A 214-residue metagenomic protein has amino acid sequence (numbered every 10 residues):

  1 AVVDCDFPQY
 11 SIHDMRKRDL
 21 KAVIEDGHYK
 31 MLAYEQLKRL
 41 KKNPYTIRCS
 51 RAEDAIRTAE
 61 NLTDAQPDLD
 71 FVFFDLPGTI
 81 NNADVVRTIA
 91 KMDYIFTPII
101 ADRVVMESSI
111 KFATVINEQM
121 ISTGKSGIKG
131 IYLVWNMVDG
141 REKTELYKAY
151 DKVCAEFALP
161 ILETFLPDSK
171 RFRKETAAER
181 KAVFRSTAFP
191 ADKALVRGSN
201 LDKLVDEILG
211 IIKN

Functional and structural regions predicted by a protein language model:
A1-V72, G78: P-loop/Walker-type NTP enzyme "switch/lid" segment
V2, F74, T97, L133-W135: Structural beta-sheet core signal
Q9-Y10, T79-N81, R103-V105, Q119 (+1 more regions): Catalytic P-loop NTPase motifs of RecA-like helicase/translocase cores
S11-I12, D93, F112, L166: Generic structural signal for small/hydrophobic residues in well-ordered secondary structure, especially within
A83-R103: Inter-motif core of Ras-like GTPase G domains
S109-G127: Conserved C-terminal guanine-recognition region of P-loop GTPase G domains, centered on the G4
M137-S186: Beta-strand-loop-alpha "switch" segments that mediate conformational coupling across diverse proteins
V183-N214: NTP-binding/hydrolysis catalytic cores, primarily Walker-type P-loop NTPases
